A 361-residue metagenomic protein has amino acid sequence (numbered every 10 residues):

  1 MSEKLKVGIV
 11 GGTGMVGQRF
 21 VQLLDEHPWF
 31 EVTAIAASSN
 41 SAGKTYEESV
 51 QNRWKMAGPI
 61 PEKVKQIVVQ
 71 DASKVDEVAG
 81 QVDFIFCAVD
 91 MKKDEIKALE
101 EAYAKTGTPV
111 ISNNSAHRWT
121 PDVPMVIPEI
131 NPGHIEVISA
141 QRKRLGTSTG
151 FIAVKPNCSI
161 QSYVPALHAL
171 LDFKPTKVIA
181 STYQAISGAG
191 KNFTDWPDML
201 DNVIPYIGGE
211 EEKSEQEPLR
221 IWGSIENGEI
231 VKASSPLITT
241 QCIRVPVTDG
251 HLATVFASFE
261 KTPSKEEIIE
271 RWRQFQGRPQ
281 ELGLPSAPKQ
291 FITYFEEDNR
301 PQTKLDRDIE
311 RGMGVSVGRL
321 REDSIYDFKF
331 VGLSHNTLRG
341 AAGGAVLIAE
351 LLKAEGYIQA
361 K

Functional and structural regions predicted by a protein language model:
S2-Y206, P236-L237, V315-S316, L320 (+2 more regions): N-terminal Rossmann-like NAD(P) cofactor-binding subdomain of oxidoreductases, focused on the glycine-rich
S187-K361: Charged docking surfaces used in two-component/phosphorelay signaling
